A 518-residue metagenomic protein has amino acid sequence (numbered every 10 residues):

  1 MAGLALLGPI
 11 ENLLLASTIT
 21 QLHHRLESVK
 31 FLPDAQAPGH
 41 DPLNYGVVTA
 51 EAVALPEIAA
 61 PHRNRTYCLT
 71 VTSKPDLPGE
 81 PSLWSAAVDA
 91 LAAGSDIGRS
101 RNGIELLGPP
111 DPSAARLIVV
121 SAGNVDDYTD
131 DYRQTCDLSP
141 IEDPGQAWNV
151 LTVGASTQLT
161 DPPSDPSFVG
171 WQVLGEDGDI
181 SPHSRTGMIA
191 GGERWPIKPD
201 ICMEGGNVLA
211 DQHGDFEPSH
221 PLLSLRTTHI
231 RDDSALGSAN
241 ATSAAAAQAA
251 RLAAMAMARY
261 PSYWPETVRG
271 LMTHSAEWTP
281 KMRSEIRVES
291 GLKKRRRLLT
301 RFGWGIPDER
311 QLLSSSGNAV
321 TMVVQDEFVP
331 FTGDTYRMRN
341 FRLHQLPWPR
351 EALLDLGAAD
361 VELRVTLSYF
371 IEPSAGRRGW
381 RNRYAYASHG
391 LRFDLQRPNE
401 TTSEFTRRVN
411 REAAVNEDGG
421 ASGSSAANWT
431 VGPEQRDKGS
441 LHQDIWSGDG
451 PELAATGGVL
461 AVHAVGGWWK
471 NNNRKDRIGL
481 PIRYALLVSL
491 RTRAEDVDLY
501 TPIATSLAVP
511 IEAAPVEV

Functional and structural regions predicted by a protein language model:
M1, S156-L174, G178-A246: Catalytic-core environment of secreted peptidases
M1-L4, G8, L14-A35, P61-T66 (+9 more regions): Active-site core segment of subtilase-fold serine proteases
M1-N44, H62-Y67, G79, P112-A115 (+5 more regions): Subtilisin-like serine protease catalytic core
A2, A245-R259: Short, small-residue alpha-helix embedded
F31-A147, T157-T160, S234-N240, A244-A246: Substrate-binding/access-modulating region of protease and related hydrolase catalytic domains
Q248, P265-E266, H274-W278, M282 (+5 more regions): Hard-cation-handling environments
K293-R392: Secreted peptidase-domain scaffold signal
D360-V518: Long mid-to-C-terminal assembly/interaction modules of large eukaryotic proteins
